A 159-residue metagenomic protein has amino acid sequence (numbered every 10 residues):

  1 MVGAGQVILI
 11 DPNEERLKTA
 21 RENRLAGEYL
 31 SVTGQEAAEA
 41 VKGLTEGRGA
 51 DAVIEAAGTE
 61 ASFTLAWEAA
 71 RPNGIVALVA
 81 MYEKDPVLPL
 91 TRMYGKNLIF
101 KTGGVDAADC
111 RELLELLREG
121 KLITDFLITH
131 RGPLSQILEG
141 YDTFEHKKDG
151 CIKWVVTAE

Functional and structural regions predicted by a protein language model:
M1-F63: Adenosine-nucleotide cofactor-binding segment
D11, A80, G104: Conserved acidic E/D residue at the C-terminus of a beta-strand in Rossmann-like folds
K18, T64-E68, T91: Alpha-helical segments flanking ligand/cofactor-binding loops in enzyme cores
E28-Y29, F100, L127, R131: Conserved beta-strand scaffold positions in the cores of enzyme catalytic domains, especially in NTP/NDP-utilizing
T64-E68, A107-E159: C-terminal hydrophobic helical "lid"/dimerization subdomain of Rossmann-like NAD(P)H-dependent oxidoreductases
A70-P72: Helix-to-beta-strand junctions that scaffold the AdoMet/dcAdoMet cofactor pocket in Class I SAM-dependent enzymes
G74-I75, I99: Short glycine-centered segments of the SAM/dcSAM-binding site in methyltransferase folds
V79-N97, A108-E115: Rossmann-fold NAD(P)-binding glycine/threonine-rich loop
